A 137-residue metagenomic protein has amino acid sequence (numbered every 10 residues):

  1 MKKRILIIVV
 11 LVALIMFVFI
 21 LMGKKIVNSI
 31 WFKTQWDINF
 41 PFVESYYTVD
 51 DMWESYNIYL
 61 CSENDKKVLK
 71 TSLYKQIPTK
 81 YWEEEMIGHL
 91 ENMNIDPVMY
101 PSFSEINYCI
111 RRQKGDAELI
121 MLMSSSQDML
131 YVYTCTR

Functional and structural regions predicted by a protein language model:
M1, M22, C109-R112: Generic N-terminal leader/processing signal
M1-F19: N-terminal Sec-pathway targeting helices
K3-R4, S55, N64-K66, N92 (+2 more regions): Intrinsic disorder/low-complexity segments enriched in polar/small residues
I5-I7, N28, K114: Sequence-pattern detector for short linear motifs and compositional/periodic biases rather than a specific fold
V10-A13, E44, E118: N-terminal non-cleavable signal-anchor helices
M16-E85: N-terminal export/targeting and maturation segments
P78-R137: Extracytoplasmic electrostatic interaction patches
